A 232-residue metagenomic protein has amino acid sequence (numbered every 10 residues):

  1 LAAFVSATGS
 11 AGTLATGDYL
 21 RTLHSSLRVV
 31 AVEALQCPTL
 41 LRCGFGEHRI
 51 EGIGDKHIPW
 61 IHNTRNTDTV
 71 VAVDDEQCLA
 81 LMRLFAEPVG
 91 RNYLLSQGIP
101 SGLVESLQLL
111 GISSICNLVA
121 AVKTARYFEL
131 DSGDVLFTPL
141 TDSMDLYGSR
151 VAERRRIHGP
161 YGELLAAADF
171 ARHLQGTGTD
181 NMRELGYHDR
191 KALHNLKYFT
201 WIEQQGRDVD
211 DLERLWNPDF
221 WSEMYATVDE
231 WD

Functional and structural regions predicted by a protein language model:
L1-F4, Y19-L23: Non-catalytic interaction surface on structured domains
F4-G17, T39-L40, I112-A121: Short glycine/serine/threonine-rich phosphate/pyrophosphate-binding segments that cradle anionic phosphate groups
T8-A11, E33-P38, L140-D145: Acidic, glycine-rich active-site loops and adjacent beta-strand->loop/helix elements that engage anionic groups
D18, T22, K123-R126: Short, well-ordered alpha-helices that flank and scaffold nucleotide-derived cofactor binding pockets
L20-L110, R150-D232: Active-site/ligand-binding loops adjacent to catalytic centers
R126-G133: Non-catalytic interaction/regulatory modules that flank or connect domains
